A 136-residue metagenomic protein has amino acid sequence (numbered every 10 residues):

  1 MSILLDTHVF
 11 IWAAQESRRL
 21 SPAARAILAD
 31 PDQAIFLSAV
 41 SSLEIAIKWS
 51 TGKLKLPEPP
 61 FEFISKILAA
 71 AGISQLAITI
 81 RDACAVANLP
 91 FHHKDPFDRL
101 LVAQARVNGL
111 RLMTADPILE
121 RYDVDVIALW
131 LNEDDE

Functional and structural regions predicted by a protein language model:
M1-S38, T51-K66, A70, N108 (+2 more regions): Short, well-structured N-terminal submotif of metal-dependent ribonuclease cores
T7-H8, I45, V86, A105: Generic structural signal for small/hydrophobic residues in well-ordered secondary structure, especially within
E16, S41, D82: A generic "binding-loop/recognition-motif" signal
D30, K48-S50, A85-A87: A short, structure-level motif marking secondary-structure boundaries and short turns
A39-I47: Short, conserved active-site loops that position catalytic residues or coordinate cofactors/metal ions across diverse
K55-F61, S65, A69-P117, L129: Active-site neighborhoods of divalent-metal-dependent phosphate/nucleic-acid chemistry enzymes
